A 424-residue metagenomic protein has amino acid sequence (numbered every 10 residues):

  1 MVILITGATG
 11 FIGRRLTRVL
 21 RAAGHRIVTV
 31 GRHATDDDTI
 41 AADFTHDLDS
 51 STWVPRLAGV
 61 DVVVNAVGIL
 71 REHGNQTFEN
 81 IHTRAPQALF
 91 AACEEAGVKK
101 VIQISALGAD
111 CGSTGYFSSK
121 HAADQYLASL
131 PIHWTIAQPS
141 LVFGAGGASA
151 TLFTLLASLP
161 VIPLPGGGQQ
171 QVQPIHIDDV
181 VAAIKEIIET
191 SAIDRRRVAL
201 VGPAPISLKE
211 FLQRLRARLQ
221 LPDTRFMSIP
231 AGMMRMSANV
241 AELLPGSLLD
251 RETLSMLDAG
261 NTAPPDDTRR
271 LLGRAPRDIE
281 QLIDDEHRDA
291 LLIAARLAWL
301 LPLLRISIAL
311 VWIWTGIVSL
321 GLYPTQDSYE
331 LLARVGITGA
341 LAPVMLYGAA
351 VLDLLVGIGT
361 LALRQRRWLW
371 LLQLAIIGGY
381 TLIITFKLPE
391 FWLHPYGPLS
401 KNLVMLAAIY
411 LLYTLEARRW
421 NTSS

Functional and structural regions predicted by a protein language model:
I3-A23: N-terminal Rossmann NAD(P)H-binding glycine-rich loop of SDR-like oxidoreductase domains
G13-R14, T83, H121: Residues forming the Rossmann-fold NAD(P)(H) cofactor-binding site
T35-D38, A42-A88, A92-E95, L107-G112: NAD(P)H-binding glycine-rich loop region in Rossmannoid oxidoreductase-like domains and their noncatalytic homologs
S105, D124-G146, L155: Conserved beta-loop-beta element that borders a ligand/cofactor-binding pocket
A148-S149, G167-E189, R196-A199: Substrate-positioning beta->alpha
I187-L249, A263-L301: Mid/C-terminal beta-alpha module of Rossmann-like enzyme folds, strongest in SDR-family dehydrogenases/epimerases
L249-Y323, A340-S424: Extended, low-polarity transmembrane helix blocks
